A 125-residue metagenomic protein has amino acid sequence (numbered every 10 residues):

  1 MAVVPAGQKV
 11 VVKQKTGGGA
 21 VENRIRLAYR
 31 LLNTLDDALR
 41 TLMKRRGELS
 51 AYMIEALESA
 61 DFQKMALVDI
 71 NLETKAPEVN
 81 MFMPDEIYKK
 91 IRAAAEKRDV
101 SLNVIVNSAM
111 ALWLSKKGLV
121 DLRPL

Functional and structural regions predicted by a protein language model:
M1-V3, V106: Short, intrinsically disordered, low-complexity terminal segments
V3-N33, F62-M83: Short Lys/Arg-rich basic patches
K9, K13-K15, K44, K64 (+4 more regions): Context-gated lysine
E22, R26, A56, E78 (+3 more regions): Generic detector of bulky aromatic hydrophobic side chains
R26-L27, A38-L42, Y52, A56 (+2 more regions): Solvent-exposed, well-ordered amphipathic alpha-helical segments that flank/support binding or catalytic loops
L32-Y52, D85-V104, S108: Surface-exposed, Lys/Arg-rich phosphate-binding patches that contact polyanionic backbones
G47-I70, V100-L125: Short, basic amphipathic alpha-helical segments that act as recognition/interaction helices in nucleic-acid-binding
